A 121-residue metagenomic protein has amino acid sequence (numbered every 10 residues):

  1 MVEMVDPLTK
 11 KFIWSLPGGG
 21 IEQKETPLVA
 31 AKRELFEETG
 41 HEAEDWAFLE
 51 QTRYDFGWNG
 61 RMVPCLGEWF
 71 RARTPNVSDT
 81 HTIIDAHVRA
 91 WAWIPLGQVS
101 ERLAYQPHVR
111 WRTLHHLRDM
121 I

Functional and structural regions predicted by a protein language model:
M1-L16: N-terminal strand-loop-strand
M1-M4, M62, M120: Detector for methionine-enriched segments
I21-P107: Unchanged
E101, Y105-I121: Charged phosphate-binding loop/patch that engages nucleotide di/tri-phosphates or the phosphate backbone of nucleic
